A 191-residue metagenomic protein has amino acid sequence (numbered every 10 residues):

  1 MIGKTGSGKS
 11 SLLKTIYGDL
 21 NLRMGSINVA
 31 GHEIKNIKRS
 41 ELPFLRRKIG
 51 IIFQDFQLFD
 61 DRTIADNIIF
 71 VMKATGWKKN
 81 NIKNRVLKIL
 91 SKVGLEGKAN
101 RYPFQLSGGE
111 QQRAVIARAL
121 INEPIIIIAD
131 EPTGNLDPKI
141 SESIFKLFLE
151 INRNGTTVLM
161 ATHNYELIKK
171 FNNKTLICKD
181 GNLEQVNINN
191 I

Functional and structural regions predicted by a protein language model:
Y17: Helix-to-loop junction immediately C-terminal to a conserved catalytic motif
G25-E33: Conserved ABC transporter NBD signature motif
I34-G50, R153: ABC ATPase NBD coupling module
R62-I69: Short coil-to-helix segment of the ABC ATPase nucleotide-binding domain corresponding to the Q-loop/switch region
Y102-L106, E110-Q112: Conserved ABC ATPase signature
I121-I125: A short, proline-enriched helix->beta-strand linker immediately N-terminal to the Walker B motif in ABC-type P-loop
I127-D130: Catalytic Walker B motif of ABC-type/P-loop ATPase nucleotide-binding domains
